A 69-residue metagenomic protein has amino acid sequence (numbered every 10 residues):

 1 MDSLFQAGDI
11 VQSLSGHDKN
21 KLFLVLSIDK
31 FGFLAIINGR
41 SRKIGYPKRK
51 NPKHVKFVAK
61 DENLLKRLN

Functional and structural regions predicted by a protein language model:
M1-A7, L14-S15, V25-N69: Ferredoxin-like alpha/beta domains used as RNA- or RNAP-binding modules
